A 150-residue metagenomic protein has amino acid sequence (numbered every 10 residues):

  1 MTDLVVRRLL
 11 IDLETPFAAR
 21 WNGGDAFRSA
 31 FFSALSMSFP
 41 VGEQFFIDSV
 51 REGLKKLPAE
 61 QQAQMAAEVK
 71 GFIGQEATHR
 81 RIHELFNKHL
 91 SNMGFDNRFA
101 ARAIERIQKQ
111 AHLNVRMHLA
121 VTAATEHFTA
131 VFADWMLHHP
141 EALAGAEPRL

Functional and structural regions predicted by a protein language model:
M1-L150: Non-heme di-metal
